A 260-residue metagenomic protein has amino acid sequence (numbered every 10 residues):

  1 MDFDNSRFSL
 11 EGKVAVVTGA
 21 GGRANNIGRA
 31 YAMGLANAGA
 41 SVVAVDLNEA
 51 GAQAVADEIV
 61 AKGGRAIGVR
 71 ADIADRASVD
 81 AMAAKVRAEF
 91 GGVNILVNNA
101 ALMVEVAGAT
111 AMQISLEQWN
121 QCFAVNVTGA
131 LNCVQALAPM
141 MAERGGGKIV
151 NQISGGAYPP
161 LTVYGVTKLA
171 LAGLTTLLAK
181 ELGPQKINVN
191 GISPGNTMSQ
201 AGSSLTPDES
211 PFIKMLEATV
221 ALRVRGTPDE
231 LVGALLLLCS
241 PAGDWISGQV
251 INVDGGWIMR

Functional and structural regions predicted by a protein language model:
D2, V134, A142, G146 (+2 more regions): C-terminal substrate-recognition "lid" of short-chain dehydrogenase/reductases
D2-R7, M103, A107-G108, P159 (+3 more regions): Short C-terminal tail/terminal secondary-structure segment of NAD(P)H-dependent dehydrogenase/reductase domains
L10-V43: Canonical Rossmann dinucleotide-binding motif of NAD(H)/NADP(H)-dependent dehydrogenases/reductases, specifically
E49-A50, R70-M82, L116: The beta1-alpha1 cofactor-binding region of Rossmann-like NAD(H)/NADP(H)-dependent oxidoreductases
A107-A111, S115-N120, F212, L216: Substrate-binding pocket helix/loop in short-chain dehydrogenase/reductase
V134, T167-A170, T175: Active-site helix of classical SDR
P139, K180-P184, D244: Alpha-helical segment proximal to the catalytic Tyr-Lys
